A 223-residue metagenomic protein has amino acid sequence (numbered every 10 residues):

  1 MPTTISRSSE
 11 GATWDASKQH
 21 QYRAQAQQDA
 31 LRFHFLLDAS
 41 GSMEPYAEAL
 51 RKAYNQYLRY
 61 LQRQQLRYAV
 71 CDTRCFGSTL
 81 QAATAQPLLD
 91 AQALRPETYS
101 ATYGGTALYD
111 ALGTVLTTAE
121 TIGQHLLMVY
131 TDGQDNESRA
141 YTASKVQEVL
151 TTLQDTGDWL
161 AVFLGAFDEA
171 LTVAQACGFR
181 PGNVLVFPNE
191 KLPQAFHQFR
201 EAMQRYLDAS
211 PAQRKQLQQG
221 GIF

Functional and structural regions predicted by a protein language model:
M1-F223: Acidic, low-complexity intrinsically disordered regions
